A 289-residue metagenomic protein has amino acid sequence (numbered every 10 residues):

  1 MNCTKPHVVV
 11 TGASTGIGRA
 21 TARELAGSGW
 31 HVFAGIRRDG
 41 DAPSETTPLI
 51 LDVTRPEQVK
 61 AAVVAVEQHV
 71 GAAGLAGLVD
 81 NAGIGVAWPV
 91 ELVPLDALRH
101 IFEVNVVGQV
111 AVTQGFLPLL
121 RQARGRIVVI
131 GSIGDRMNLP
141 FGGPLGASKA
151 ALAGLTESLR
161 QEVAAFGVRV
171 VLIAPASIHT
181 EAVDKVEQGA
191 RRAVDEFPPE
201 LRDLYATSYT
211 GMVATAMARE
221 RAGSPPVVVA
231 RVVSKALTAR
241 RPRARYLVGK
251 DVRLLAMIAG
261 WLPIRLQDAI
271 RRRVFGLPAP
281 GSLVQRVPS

Functional and structural regions predicted by a protein language model:
S14-T15: Conserved glycine-rich cofactor-binding loop
L51-V64, L95: The beta1-alpha1 cofactor-binding region of Rossmann-like NAD(H)/NADP(H)-dependent oxidoreductases
N81-V86: Conserved NAD(P)H cofactor-binding loop of Rossmann-fold oxidoreductase domains
P89-V90, A97-R99, R124: Substrate-binding pocket helix/loop in short-chain dehydrogenase/reductase
T113, S148-A151: Active-site helix of classical SDR
S132: Residue(s) in the substrate-gating loop at a strand-loop-helix junction that position the organic substrate next
A165-R219: C-terminal beta-strand-loop-alpha-helix "lid" module of Rossmann-like NAD(P)-dependent dehydrogenases
